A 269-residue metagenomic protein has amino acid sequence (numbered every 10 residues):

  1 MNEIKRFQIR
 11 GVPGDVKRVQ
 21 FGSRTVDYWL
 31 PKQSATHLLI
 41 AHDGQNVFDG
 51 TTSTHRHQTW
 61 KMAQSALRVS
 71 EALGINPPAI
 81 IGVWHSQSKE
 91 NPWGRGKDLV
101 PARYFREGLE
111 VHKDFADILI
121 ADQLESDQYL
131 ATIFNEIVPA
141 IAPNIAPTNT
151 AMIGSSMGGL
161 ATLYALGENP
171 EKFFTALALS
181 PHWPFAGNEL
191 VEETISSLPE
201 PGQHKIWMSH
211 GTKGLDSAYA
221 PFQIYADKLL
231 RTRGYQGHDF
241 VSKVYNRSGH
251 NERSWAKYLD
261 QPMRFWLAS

Functional and structural regions predicted by a protein language model:
M1-S269: Non-catalytic cap/lid and distal C-terminal segments of serine-dependent acyl enzymes
